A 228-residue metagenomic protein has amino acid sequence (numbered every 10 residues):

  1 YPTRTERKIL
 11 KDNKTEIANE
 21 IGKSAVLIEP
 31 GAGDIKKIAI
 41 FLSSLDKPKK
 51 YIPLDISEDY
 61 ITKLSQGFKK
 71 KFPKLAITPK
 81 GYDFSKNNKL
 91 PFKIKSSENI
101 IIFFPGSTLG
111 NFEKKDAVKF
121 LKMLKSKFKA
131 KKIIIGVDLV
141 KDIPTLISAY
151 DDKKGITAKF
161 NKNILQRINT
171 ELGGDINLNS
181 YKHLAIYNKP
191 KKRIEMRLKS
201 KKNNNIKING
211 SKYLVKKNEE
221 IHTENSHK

Functional and structural regions predicted by a protein language model:
Y1-S24: Class I SAM-dependent methyltransferase Rossmann-like catalytic core, especially the SAM/SAH-binding loop
S24-G33: Conserved class I S-adenosyl-L-methionine
D34-K47: Conserved SAM-binding loop of SAM-dependent methyltransferases across substrates and taxa, primarily the Class I
S57-E58: Conserved SAM/SAH-binding beta-strand->alpha-helix loop
F68-K93: S-adenosyl-L-methionine
N111-M123, K129: A short, conserved alpha-helix within the catalytic core of class I
S126-D142: Conserved beta-strand signature within the Rossmann-like core of class I S-adenosyl-L-methionine
I147-K228: Substrate-binding/catalytic lobe of Class I Rossmann-like enzymes that use SAM or dcSAM, i.e., the mid-to-C-terminal
